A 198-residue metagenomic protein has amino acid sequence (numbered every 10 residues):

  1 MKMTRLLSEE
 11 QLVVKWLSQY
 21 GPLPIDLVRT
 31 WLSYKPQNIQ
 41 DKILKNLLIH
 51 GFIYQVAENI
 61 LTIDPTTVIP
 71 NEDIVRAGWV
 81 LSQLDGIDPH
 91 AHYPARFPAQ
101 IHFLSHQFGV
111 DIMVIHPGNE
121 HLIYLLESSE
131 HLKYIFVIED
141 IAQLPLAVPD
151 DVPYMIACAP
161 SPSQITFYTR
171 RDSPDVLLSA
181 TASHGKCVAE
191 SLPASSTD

Functional and structural regions predicted by a protein language model:
M1-W16, I25-L27, V148-D198: Non-catalytic C-terminal interaction segments of nucleic acid-processing enzymes
R5-L6, P36-Q37, G86: Short secondary-structure boundary micro-motifs
L12-L27, F52-L125, Y134: Nucleic-acid-binding surface
T30: Alpha-helical residues within the helix-turn-helix
Y34-H50: Short amphipathic alpha-helical interaction segments
I87-S179: Mid-protein regulatory/catalytic core that forms ligand/cofactor-binding pockets and protein-protein interaction
